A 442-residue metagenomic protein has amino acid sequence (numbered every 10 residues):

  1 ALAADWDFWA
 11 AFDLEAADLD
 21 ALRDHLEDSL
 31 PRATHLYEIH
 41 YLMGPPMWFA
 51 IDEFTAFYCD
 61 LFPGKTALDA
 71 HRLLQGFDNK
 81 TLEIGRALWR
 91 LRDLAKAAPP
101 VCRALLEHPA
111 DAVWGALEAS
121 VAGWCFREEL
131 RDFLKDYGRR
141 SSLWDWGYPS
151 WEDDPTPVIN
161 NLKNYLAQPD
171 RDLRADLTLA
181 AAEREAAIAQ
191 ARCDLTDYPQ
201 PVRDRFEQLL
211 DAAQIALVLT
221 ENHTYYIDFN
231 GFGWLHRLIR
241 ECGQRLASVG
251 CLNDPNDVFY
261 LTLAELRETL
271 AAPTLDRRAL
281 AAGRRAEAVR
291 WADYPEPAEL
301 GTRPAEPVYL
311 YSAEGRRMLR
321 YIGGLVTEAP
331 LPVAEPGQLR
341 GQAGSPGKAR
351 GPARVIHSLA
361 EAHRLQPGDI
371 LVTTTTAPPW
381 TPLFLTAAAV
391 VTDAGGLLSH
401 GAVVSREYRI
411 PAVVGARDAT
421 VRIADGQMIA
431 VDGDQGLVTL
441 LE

Functional and structural regions predicted by a protein language model:
A1-G337: Contiguous hydrophobic, helix-prone segments at protein termini that mediate membrane targeting/anchoring
V218, Y225, G324-E328, G341-P346 (+3 more regions): N-terminal start-of-chain detector that recognizes signal peptides and the immediate post-cleavage beginning
L246, G337-A343, G347, V391-T392 (+1 more regions): Short glycine- and Lys/Arg-enriched binding-loop motifs that mark or flank ligand-binding interfaces
E328-S358: Short, conserved active-site entrance elements at the starts or edges of catalytic domains
A353-A360, R364-D369, T374-E442: Acidic, glycine-rich flexible loop/linker segments
